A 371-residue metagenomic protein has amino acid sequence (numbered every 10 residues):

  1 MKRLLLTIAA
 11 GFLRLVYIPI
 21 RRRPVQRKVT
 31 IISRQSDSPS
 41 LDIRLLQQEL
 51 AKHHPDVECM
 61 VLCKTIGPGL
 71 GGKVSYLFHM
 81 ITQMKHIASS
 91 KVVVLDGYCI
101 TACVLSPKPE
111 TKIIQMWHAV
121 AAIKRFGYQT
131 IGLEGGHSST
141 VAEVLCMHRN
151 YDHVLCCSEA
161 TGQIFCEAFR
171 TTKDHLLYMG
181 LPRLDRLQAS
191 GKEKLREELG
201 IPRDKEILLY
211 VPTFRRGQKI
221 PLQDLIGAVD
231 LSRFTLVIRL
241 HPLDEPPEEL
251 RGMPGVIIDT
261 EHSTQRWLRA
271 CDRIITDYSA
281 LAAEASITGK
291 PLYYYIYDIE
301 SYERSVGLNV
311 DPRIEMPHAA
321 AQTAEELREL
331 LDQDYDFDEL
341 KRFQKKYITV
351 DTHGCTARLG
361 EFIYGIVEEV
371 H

Functional and structural regions predicted by a protein language model:
M1-H86, V92, V370: N-terminal pre-catalytic "stem/leader" segment of glycosyltransferase-like enzymes
K2-Y17, I123-R125, Q129-G217, P242 (+1 more regions): A nucleotide-sugar donor-handling region in carbohydrate enzymes
S38-E49, A168, L176-E249, A321 (+1 more regions): Conserved catalytic-core segment of nucleotide-activated headgroup transferases in glycan assembly
G72-H137: Extended catalytic core of nucleotide-activated donor transferases of GT-like folds
V93-I100, V104-P107, T111-W117, A122 (+1 more regions): A donor-sugar binding/catalytic signature common to diverse glycosyltransferases and related nucleotide-sugar
V93-V94, D152-S158, V237, I274-I275: A short beta-strand/loop micro-motif in the catalytic core of glycosyltransferases that engages the nucleotide-sugar
T172, A280-I348: Catalytic binding pocket for nucleotide-activated donors in carbohydrate/polymer assembly enzymes
D351-H371: C-terminal alpha-helical cap of glycosyltransferases
